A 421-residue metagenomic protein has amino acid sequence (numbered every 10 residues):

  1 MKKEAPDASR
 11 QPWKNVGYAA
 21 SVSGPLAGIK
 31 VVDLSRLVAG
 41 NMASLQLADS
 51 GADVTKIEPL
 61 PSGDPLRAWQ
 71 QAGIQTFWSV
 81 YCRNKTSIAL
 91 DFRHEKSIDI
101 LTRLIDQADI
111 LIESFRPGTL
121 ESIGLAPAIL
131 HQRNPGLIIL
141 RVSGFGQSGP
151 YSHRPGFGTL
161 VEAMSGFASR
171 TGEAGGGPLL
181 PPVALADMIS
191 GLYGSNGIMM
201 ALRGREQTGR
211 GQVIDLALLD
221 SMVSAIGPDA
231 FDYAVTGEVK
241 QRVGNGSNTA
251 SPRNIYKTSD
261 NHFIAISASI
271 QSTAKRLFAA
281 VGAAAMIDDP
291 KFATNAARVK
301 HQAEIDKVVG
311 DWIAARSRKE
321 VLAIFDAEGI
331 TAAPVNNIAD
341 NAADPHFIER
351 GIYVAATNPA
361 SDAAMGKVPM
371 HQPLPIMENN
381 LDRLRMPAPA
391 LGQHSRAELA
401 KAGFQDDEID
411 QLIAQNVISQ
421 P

Functional and structural regions predicted by a protein language model:
K2-Q207, M365, A390, R396-P421: N-terminal helix-loop segment corresponding to the beta1-alpha1 unit of nucleotide/adenylate-binding folds
P61, F145-G146, L218-V223, D260-H262 (+3 more regions): Glycine-rich beta-alpha junction loops
W78, V243-N248, N254-I255, M365-V368 (+1 more regions): Short Gly/Pro-enriched turn/cap motifs at secondary-structure boundaries
Q147, G175-L185, E206-M222, Q241-N248 (+1 more regions): Conserved Rossmann-fold dehydrogenase catalytic segment
G191-G211, S224-T236, A279-A284: Oxidoreductase and adenylate-handling cofactor-binding alpha/beta cores
G211-L219, I324, D410-A414: Beta-strand segments within the central parallel beta-sheet cores of soluble alpha/beta enzyme folds
P252-E328, A332: Aromatic-enriched alpha-helical interface/lid elements that frame and gate functional surfaces
A327-R385: A glycine-rich dinucleotide-binding beta-alpha-beta segment and adjacent secondary-structure elements that constitute
